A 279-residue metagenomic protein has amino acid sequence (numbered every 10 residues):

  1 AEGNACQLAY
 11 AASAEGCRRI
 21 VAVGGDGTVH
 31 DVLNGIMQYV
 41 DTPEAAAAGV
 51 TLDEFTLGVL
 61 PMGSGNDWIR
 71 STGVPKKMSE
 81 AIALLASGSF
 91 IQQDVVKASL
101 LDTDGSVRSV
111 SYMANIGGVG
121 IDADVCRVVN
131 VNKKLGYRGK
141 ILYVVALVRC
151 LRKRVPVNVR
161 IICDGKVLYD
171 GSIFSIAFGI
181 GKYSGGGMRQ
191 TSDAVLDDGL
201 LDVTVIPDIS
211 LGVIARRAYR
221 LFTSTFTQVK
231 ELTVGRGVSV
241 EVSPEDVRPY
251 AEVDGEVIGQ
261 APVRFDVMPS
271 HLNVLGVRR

Functional and structural regions predicted by a protein language model:
A1-V23, H30, N34, Y39-E44 (+1 more regions): ATP/NTP phosphate-donor binding region
D31-L33, I69-S71, G187-M188, A215: Short glycine-/acidic-enriched loop or helix-start segments at secondary-structure transitions that form or flank
M37-F174: Catalytic core of DAGKc-family lipid kinases
G118, D122, A177-Q190, V257: Glycine-rich phosphate/pyrophosphate-binding beta-alpha loops
D122-V125, Y169-G171, Y183-G187, L211-I214: Short acidic/glycine-rich loop or secondary-structure boundary segments that cap or lie
K133-L142, S184-G186, S192-V213: Gly/Ser/Thr-rich active-site loops/lids in small-molecule metabolic enzymes that frequently grip phosphoryl groups
C163-D170, V195-R279: ATP/nucleoside-binding phosphotransfer catalytic cores, i.e., glycine-rich phosphate-binding loops
